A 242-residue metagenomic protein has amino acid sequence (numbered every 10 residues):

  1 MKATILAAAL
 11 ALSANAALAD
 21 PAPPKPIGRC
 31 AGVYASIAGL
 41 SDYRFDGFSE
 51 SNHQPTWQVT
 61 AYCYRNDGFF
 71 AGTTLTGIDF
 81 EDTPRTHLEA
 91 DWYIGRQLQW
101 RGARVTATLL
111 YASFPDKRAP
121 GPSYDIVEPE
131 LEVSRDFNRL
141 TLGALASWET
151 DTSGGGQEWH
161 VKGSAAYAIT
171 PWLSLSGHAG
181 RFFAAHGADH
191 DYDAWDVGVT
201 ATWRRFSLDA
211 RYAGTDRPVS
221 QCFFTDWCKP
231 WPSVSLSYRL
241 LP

Functional and structural regions predicted by a protein language model:
M1-G32, L241-P242: Cleavable N-terminal export/targeting peptides
L18-D79: Short glycine/proline- and aromatic-enriched beta-strand/turn motifs that initiate or cap beta-hairpins
A31, H53-W57, T86-A90, A103 (+5 more regions): Residues that define the transmembrane beta-barrel architecture of outer-membrane proteins
V33, D67-T73, R101-A107, F137-A144 (+3 more regions): Repeated loop/turn-to-beta-strand initiation elements of outer-membrane beta-barrel proteins
I37-S41, V59-R65, W92-L98, L109 (+5 more regions): Residues on the lipid-exposed face of transmembrane beta-strands in outer-membrane beta-barrel proteins
G39-F45, L75-D79, Y111-P115, R135-R139 (+5 more regions): Transmembrane beta-strands of outer-membrane beta-barrel pores
F45-Q54, I78-L88, D116-D125, E149-W159 (+2 more regions): Solvent-exposed loop/turn segments connecting transmembrane beta-strands in outer-membrane beta-barrel proteins
V197-S207, Y212-G214, D226-P242: Outer-membrane beta-barrel "beta-signal"
